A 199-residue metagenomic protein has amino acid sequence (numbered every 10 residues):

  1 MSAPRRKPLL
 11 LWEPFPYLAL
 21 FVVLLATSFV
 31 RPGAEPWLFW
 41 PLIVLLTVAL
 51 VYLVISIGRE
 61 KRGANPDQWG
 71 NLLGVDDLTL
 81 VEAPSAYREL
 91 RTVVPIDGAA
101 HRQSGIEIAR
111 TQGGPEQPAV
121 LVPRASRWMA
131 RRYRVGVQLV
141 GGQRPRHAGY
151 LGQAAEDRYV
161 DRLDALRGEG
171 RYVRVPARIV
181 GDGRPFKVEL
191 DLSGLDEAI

Functional and structural regions predicted by a protein language model:
M1-I199: Conserved active-site motif detector
